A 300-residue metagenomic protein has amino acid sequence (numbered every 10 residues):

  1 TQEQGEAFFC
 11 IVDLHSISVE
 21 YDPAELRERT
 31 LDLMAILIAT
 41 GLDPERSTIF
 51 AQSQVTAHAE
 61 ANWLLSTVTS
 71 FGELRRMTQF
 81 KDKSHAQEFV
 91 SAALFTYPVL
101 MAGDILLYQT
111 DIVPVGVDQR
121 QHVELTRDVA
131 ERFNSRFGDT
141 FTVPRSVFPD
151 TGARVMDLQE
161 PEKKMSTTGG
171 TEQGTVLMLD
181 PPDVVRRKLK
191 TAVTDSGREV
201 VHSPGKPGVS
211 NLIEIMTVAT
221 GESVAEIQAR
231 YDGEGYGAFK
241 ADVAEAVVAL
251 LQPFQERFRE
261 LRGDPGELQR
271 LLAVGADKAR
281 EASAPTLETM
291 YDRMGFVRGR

Functional and structural regions predicted by a protein language model:
T1-G103, A246-A249, Q255, R259: N-terminal Rossmann-like or analogous alpha/beta NTP/dinucleotide-binding catalytic cores that position adenine
D13-L14, A102-L106, P161, V218-G221: Short connector loops/turns at beta-strand edges and beta->alpha or beta->beta junctions
A24-L31, R120-V123, Q269: Non-membrane alpha-helical structural segments and their capping/turn regions in soluble enzymes
L37, L65, D104, D118 (+3 more regions): Divalent metal-coordination and catalytic microenvironments
T48-A51, P114, G197: Short catalytic-loop micro-motif centered on adjacent basic/acidic residues
F71-R75, L107-P114, T217-I227, Q255: Short helix-capping/linker segments at secondary-structure and domain boundaries
Q87-F133, F137, D157: Internal, conserved structured core segments that host functional sites
Q121, R127-R300: Conserved nucleotide- and phosphate/pyrophosphate-binding catalytic cores in adenylate/nucleotidyl-handling enzymes
